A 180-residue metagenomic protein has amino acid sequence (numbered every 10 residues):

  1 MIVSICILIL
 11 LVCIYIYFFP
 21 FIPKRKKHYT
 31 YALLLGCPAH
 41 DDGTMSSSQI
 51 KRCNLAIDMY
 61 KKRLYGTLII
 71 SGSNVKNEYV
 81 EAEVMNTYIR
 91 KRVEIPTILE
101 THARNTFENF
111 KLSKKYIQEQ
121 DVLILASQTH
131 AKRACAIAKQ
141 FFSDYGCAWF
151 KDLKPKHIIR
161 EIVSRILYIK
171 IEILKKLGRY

Functional and structural regions predicted by a protein language model:
M1-T30, L167, I171, K175-Y180: N-terminal membrane-anchoring alpha-helices
I16-R160: A structural signal for short, hydrophobic/glycine-enriched beta-strand patches
G146-Y180: Hydrophobic secondary-structure block in the mid-to-C-terminal portion of proteins
